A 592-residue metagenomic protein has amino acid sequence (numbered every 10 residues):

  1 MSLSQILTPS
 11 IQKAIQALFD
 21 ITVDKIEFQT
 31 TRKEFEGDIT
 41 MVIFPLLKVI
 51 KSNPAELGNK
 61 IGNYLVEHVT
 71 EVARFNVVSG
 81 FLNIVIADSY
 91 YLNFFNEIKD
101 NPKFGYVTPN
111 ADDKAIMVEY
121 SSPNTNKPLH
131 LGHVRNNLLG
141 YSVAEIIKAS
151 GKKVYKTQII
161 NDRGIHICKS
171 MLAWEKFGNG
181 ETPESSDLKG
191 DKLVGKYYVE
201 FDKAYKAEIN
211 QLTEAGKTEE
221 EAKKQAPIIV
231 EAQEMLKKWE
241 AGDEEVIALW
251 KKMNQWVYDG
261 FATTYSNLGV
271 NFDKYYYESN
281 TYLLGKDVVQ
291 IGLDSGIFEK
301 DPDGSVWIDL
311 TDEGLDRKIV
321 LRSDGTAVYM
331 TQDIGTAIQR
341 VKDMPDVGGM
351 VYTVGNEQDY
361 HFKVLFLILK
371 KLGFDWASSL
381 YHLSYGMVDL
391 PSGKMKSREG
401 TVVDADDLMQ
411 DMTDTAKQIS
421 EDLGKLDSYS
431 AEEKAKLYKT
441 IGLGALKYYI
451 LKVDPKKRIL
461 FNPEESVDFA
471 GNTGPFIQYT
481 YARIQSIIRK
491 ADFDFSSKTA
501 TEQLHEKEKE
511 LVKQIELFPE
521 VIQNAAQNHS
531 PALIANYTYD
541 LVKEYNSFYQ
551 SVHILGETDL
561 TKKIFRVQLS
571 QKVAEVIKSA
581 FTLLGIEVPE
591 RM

Functional and structural regions predicted by a protein language model:
M1-L92, F104, P109-M592: Non-catalytic interaction-recognition regions
N93-I98: Short, charged, solvent-exposed linker or helix-capping segments at domain edges/interfaces that act as flexible hinges
